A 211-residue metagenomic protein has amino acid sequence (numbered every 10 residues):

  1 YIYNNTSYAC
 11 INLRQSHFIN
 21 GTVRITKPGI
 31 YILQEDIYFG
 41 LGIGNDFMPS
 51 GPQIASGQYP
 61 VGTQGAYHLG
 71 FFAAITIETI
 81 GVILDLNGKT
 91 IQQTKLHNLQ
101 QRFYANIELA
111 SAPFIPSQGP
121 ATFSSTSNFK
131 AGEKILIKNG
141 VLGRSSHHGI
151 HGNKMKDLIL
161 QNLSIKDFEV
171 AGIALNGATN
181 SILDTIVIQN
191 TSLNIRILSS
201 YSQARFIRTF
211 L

Functional and structural regions predicted by a protein language model:
Y1-I2, S50, S56, R208-L211: Polar low-complexity intrinsically disordered regions
Y1-I25: Boundary/junction segments of secreted and surface-exposed precursor proteins
T6-Y8, F72, R102, F206: N-terminal functional modules and adjacent low-complexity/disordered segments of proteins
Y8-H17, D36-I37, L41-N45, Q58-H68 (+2 more regions): Short, solvent-exposed secondary-structure boundary motifs
V23-K27, F39-I83, Q93-I135, R144-K156 (+1 more regions): Extracellular beta-strand-rich solenoid/capping regions of secreted or surface-exposed proteins that bind or remodel
I30, Q34-E35, G81-K89, K130-R144 (+3 more regions): Right-handed parallel beta-helix
